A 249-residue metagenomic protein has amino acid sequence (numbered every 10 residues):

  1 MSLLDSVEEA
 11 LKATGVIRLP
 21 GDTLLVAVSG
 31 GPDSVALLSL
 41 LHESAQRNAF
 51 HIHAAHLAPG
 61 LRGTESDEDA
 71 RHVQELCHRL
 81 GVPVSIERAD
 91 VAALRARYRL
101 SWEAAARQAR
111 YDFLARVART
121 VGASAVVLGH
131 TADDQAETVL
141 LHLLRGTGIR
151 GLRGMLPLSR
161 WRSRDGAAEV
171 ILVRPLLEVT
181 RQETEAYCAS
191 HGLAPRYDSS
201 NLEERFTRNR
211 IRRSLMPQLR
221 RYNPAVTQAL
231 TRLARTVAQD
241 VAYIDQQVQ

Functional and structural regions predicted by a protein language model:
M1-P217: Core alpha/beta nucleotide-donor-binding catalytic domains of modification enzymes
W161, E169-V170, R205-Q249: ATP/NTP-dependent adenylation/nucleotidyl-transfer catalytic domains that generate, transfer, or process NMP-activated
